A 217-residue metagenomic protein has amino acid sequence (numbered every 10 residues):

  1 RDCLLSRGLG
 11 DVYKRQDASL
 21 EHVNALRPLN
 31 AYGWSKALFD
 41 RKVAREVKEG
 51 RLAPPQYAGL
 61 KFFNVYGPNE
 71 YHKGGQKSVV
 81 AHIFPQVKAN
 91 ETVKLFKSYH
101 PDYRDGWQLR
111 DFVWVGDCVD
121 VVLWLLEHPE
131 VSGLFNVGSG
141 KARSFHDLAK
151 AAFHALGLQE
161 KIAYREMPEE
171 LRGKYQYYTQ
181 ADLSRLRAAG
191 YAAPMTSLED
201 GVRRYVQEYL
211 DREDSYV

Functional and structural regions predicted by a protein language model:
R1-Y13: Single conserved hydrophobic/aromatic residue that forms the stacking wall/gate of nucleotide- or nucleobase-binding
D2, L29-Y32, R110: Catalytic tyrosine of NAD(P)H-dependent dehydrogenase/reductases that use a Tyr as the general acid/base
G10, Y66, V93: Nucleotide phosphate-binding site architecture
K14-G59, N64, E70-Y71, G75: Catalytic helix-loop patch of NAD(P)-dependent Rossmann-fold dehydrogenases
L38, K42, E46, V79 (+3 more regions): Hydrophobic alpha-helix immediately C-terminal to the catalytic Tyr-X-X-X-Lys motif of short-chain
A58-G67, K97, N136-S139: Short beta-strand segments
V87-V217: C-terminal substrate-binding subdomain of Rossmann-fold SDR/epimerase-dehydratase oxidoreductases
